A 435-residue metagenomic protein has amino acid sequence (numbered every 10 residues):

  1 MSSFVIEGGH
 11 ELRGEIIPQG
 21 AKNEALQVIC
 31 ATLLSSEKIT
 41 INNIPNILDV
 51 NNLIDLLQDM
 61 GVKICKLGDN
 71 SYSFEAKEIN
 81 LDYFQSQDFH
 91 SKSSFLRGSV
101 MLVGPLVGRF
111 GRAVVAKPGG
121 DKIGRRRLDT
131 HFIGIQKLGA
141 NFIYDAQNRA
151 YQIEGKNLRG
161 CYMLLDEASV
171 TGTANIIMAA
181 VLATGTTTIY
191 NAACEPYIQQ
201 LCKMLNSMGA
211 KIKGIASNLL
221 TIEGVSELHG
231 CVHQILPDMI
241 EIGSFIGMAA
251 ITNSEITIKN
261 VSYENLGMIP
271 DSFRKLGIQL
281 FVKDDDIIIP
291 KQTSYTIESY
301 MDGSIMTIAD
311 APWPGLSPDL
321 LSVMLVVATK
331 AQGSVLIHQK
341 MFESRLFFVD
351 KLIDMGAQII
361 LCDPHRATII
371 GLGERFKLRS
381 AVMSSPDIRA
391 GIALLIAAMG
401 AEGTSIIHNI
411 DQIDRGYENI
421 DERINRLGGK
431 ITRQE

Functional and structural regions predicted by a protein language model:
M1-E435: Short, structured segments at the rim of ligand-binding sites
